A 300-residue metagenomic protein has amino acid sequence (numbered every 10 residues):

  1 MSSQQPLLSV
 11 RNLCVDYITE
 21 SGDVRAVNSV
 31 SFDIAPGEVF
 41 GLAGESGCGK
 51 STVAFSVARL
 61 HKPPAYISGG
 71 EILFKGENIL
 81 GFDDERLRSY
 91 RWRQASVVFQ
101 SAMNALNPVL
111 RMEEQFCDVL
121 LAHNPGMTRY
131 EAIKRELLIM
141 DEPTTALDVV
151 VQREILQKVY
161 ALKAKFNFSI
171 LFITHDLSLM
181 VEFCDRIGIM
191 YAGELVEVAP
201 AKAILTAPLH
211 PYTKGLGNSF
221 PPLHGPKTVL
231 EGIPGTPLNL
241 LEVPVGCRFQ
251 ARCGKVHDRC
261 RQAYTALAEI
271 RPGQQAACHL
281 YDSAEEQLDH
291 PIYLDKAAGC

Functional and structural regions predicted by a protein language model:
Q4-P6, P200-C300: Short catalytic/signature loops enriched in Gly
I18-E20, R59-P63, G81-F82, L110 (+2 more regions): ABC-type ATPase nucleotide-binding domains, specifically the catalytic core motifs of the NBD
E45, P143, L147-V229: P-loop NTP-binding/switch modules centered on Walker-like glycine-rich loops
C48, P64-A65, V97, A102-E114: Conserved catalytic motifs of ABC-family nucleotide-binding domains
Y66-N78: Conserved ABC transporter NBD signature motif
I79-S96, A122, A203-P208, L238-P244: ABC ATPase NBD coupling module
L138-D141: Catalytic Walker B motif of ABC-type/P-loop ATPase nucleotide-binding domains
